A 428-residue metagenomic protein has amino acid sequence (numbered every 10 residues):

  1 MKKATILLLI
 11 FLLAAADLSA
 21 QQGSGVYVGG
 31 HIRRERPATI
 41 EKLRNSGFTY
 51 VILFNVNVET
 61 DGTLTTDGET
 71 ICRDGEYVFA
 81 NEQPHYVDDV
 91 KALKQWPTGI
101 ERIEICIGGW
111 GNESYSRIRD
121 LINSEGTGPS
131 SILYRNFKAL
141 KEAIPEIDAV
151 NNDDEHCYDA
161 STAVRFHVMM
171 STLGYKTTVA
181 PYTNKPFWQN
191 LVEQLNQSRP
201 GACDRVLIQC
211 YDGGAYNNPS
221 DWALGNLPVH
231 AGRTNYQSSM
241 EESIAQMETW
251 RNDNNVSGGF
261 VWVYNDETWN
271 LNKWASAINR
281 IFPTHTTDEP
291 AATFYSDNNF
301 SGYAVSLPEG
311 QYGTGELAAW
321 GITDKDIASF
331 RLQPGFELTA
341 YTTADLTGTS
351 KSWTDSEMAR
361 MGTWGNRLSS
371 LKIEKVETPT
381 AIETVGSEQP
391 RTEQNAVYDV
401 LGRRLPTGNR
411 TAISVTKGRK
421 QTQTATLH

Functional and structural regions predicted by a protein language model:
A4-A14: Sec-dependent N-terminal signal peptides
A16-A20: Sec/Tat signal peptide C-region and signal peptidase I cleavage site
Q21-Q246, W250-N254, N265-R280: Chitinase-like catalytic core of GlcNAc-active glycosidases
S257-D288, G365-T380: A recurrent domain-boundary module in secreted/ectodomain proteins
T287-T378: Compact beta-sheet-dominated domain cores in extracellular/mature segments
G310, R410-V415: A glycine-anchored, Pro-Gly-centered beta-turn/N-cap motif
K375-R404: Residue-level detector of functionally pivotal "anchor" positions at catalytic/ligand-binding pockets or at interdomain
I413-H428: C-terminal tail/sorting-segment detector
